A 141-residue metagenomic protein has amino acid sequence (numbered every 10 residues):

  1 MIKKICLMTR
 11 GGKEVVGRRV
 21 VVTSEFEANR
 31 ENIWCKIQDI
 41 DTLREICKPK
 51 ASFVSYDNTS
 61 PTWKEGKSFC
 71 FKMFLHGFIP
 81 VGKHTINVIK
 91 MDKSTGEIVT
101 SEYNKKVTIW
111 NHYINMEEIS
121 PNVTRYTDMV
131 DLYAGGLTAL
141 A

Functional and structural regions predicted by a protein language model:
M1-K64: Hydrophobic ligand-binding cavity/cleft-lining segments
G17-E25, S68, N111, V123-T127: Intrinsic-disorder/low-complexity, polar/charged segments enriched in Ser/Thr/Lys/Arg/Asp/Glu/Gln
R19-V21, P80-I86, T108-Y113: Short, surface-exposed coil-to-beta transition loops
F26-R30, L75-G77, D92, K106 (+2 more regions): Beta-strand elements of well-folded, non-transmembrane domains
R30-E31, T62-W63, K90-T95, N115-R125: A short, structured loop/turn motif at beta-sheet edges
N32-I37, L43, F69-F71, V88-I89 (+2 more regions): Hydrophobic pocket/interface hotspot
S55-K105: Glycine-rich portal/gate segments that line the openings of hydrophobic small-molecule binding cavities
S101-A141: Beta-strand/loop substructures that line and gate deep hydrophobic ligand-binding cavities in soluble
